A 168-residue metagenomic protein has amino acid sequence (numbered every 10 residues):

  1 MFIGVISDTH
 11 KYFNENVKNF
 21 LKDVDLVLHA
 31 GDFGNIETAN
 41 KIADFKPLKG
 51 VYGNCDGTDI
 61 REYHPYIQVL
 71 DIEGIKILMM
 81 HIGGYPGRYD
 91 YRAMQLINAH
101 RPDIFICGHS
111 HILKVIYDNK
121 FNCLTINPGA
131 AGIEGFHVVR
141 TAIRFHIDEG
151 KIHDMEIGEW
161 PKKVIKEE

Functional and structural regions predicted by a protein language model:
M1, M79-M80, M94, M155: Detector for methionine-enriched segments
M1-L48, D56-Y66, D71-M79, V138-T141 (+2 more regions): N-terminal active-site segment of His-dependent metallophosphoesterases
K11-E15, F33-T38, C55-I60, G84-Y89 (+2 more regions): Active-site environment of divalent metal-dependent phosphoester hydrolases
K49, R88-K151, M155: Conserved beta-sheet core of the metallophosphoesterase superfamily
D154-E167: Short, solvent-exposed aromatic-acidic interface loops
